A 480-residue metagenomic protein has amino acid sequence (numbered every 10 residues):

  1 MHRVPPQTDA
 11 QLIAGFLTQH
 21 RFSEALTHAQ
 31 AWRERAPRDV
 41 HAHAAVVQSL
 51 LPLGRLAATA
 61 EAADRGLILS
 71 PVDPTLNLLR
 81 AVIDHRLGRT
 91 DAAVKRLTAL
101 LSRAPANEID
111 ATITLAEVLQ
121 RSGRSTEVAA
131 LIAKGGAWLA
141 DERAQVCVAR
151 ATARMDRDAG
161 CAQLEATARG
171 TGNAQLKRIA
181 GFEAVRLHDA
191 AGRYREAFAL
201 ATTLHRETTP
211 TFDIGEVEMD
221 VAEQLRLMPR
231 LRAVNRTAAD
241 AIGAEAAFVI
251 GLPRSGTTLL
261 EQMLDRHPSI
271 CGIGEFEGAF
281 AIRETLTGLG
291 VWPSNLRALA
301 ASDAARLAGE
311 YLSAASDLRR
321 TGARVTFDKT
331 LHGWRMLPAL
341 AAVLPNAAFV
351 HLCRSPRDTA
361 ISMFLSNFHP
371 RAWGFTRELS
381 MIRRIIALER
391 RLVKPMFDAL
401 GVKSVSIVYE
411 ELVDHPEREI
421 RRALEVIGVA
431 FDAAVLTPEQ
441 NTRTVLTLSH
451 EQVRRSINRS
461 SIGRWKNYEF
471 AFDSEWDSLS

Functional and structural regions predicted by a protein language model:
R3, P37, P71, P105-A106 (+3 more regions): Short coil turns that delineate tetratricopeptide repeat
A129-L131, M155, C161-T167, T171-N173 (+6 more regions): PAPS-dependent sulfotransferases, especially Golgi type II membrane carbohydrate sulfotransferases
D240-L344, A348-L352: Phosphate-binding active sites in nucleotide-utilizing proteins
